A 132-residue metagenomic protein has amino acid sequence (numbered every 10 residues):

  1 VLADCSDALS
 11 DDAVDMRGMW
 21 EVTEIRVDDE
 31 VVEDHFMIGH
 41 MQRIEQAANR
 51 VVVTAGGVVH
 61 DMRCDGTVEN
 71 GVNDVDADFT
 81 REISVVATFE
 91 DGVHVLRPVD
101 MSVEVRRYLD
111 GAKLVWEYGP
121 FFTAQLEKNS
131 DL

Functional and structural regions predicted by a protein language model:
V1-L9, D61, T67, G111 (+1 more regions): Edge beta-strand at a domain terminus
V1-V53, D131-L132: Amphipathic/hydrophobic helical signal segments and adjacent flexible N-terminal regions that mediate secretion
M19-E30, D61-G71, I83-H94: Short, basic/low-complexity N-terminal boundary segments at the transition from targeting/disordered tails
I25, A55-G56, R97-M101, E117-F121: Beta-turn initiation residues at beta-strand->coil junctions
V31-T80, Y118-G119: N-terminal glycine/threonine-rich, aromatic-flanked beta-hairpin/loop signature
E33-D34, G71-R107: An anionic, turn-rich surface loop/hairpin at beta-sheet edges that serves as a generic interaction/coordination patch
H40-Q42, V59-H60, I83-V85, S102-R106 (+1 more regions): A structural detector for short beta-strand units
R43-V51, C64-G71, T88-V93, R106-L114 (+1 more regions): Short, solvent-exposed coil/turn segments at beta-strand boundaries
